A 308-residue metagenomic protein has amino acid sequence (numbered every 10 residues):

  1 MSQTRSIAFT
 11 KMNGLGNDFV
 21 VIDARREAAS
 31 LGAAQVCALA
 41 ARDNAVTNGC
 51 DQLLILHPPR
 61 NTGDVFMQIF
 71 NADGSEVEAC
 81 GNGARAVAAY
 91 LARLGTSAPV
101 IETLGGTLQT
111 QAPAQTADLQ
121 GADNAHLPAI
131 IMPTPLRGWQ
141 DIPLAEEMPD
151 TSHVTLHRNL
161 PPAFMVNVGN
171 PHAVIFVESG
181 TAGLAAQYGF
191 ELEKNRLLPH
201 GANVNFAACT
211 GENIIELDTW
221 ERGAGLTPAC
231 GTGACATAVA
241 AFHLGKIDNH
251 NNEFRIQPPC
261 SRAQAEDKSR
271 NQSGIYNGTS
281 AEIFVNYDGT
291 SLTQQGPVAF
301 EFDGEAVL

Functional and structural regions predicted by a protein language model:
M1-A125, V174-L308: A glycine-rich beta-to-alpha transition motif near the start of alpha/beta enzyme domains, typified by
M1-A28, I130, I142-V166: N-terminal, positively charged, Ser/Thr/Ala/Gly-biased leader segments that form transit/presequence-like amphipathic
L127-P135: Membrane helix-loop-helix hairpins that form the core translocation module of multi-pass transporters
L136-G138, E146, S152, V174 (+2 more regions): A generic alpha-helix propensity feature with a strong bias for hydrophobic helices
G138, A145-T151, L156-R158, V166 (+1 more regions): C-terminal domain-closing interface element
A163, P171-V174: Selected transmembrane alpha-helices and immediately adjacent juxtamembrane segments of polytopic inner-membrane
